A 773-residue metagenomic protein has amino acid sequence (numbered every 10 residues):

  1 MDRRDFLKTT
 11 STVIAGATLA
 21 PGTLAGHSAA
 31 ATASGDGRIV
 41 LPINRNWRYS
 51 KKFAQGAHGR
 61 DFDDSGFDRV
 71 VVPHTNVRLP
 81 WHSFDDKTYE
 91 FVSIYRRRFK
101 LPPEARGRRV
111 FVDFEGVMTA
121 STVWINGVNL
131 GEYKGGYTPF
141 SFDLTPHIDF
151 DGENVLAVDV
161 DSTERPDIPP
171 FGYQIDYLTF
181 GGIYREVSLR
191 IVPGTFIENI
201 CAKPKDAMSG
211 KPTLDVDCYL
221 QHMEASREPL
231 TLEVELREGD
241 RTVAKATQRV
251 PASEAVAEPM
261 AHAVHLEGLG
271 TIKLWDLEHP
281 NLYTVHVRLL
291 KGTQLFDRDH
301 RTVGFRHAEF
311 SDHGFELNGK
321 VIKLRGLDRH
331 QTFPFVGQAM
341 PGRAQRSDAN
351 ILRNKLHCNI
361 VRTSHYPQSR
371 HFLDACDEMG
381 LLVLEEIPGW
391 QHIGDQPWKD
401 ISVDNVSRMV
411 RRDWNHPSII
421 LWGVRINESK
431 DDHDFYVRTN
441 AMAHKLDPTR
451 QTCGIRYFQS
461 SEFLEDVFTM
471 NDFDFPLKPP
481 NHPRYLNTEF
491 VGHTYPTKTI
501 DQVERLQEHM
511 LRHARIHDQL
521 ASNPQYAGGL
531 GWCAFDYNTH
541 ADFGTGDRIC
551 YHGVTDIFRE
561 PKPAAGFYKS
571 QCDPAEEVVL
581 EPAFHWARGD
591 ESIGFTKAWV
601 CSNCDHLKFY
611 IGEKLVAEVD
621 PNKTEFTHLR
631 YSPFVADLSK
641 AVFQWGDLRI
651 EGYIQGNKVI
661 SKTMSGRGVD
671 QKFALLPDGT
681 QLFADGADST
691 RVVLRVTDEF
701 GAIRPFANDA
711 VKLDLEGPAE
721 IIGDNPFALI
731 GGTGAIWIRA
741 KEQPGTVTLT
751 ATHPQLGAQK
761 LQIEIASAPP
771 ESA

Functional and structural regions predicted by a protein language model:
D5-H27: N-terminal export signals
G35-A54, G66-P102, D113-T119, A157-S226 (+3 more regions): Non-catalytic, glycine-rich low-complexity segments
L41, F53, E90-N199, M223-E224 (+6 more regions): Accessory beta-strand-rich segments of carbohydrate-active enzymes
H74-L101, A105-D113, M118-I125, G131 (+4 more regions): Active-site-adjacent substrate/metal-binding segments within catalytic domains of carbohydrate-active enzymes
D149, M223-E309: Extended acidic/polar, glycine-enriched regions that form or flank non-catalytic beta-rich accessory modules
P212-V250, A598-E618, L648-G652, V711 (+1 more regions): Beta-strand-rich binding/interaction modules
V216-L220, T596-S602, A687-P705, L749-A751: Beta-strand-rich structural segments
D348-L352, L356, I360-T596: Substrate-binding/catalytic cleft of secreted carbohydrate-active enzymes, primarily glycoside hydrolases
